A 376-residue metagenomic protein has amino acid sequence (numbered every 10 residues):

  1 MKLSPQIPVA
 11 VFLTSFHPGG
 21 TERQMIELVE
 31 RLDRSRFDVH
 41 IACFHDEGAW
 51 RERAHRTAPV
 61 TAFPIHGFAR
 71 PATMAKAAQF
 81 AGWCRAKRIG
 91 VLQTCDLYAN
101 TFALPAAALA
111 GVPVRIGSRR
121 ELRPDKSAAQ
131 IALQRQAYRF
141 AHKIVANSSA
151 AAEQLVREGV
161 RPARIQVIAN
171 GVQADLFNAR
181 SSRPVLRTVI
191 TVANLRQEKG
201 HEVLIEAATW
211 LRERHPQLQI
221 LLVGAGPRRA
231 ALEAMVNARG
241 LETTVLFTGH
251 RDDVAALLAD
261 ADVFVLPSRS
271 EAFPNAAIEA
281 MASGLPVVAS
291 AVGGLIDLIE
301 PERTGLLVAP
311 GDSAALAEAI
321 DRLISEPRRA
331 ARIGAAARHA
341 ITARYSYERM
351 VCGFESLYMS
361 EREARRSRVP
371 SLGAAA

Functional and structural regions predicted by a protein language model:
E22-E27, T191-P216, I220, P227-A234 (+3 more regions): A conserved mid-protein helix/loop that constitutes part of the nucleotide-sugar donor-binding site
C43, P286-A289, I299: Short hydrophobic beta-strand element within catalytic cores of glycosyltransferases and related nucleotide-activated
V114-V145, E153, E158: A conserved, positively charged/aromatic
A150, G171: Carbohydrate-associated surface elements
E233-G249: Nucleotide-activated donor-binding/catalytic signature segment of Leloir-type glycosyltransferases, i.e., the conserved
H250, R269: Aromatic "clamp/platform" in nucleotide-sugar-dependent glycosyltransferases that forms part of the donor/acceptor
P301-E302, L306-S313, R322-P327: Conserved acidic donor-binding segment of nucleotide-sugar-dependent glycosyltransferases
A315, R322, R329-R344, M350-S356: A short, well-ordered alpha-helix in the C-terminal region of glycosyltransferases
